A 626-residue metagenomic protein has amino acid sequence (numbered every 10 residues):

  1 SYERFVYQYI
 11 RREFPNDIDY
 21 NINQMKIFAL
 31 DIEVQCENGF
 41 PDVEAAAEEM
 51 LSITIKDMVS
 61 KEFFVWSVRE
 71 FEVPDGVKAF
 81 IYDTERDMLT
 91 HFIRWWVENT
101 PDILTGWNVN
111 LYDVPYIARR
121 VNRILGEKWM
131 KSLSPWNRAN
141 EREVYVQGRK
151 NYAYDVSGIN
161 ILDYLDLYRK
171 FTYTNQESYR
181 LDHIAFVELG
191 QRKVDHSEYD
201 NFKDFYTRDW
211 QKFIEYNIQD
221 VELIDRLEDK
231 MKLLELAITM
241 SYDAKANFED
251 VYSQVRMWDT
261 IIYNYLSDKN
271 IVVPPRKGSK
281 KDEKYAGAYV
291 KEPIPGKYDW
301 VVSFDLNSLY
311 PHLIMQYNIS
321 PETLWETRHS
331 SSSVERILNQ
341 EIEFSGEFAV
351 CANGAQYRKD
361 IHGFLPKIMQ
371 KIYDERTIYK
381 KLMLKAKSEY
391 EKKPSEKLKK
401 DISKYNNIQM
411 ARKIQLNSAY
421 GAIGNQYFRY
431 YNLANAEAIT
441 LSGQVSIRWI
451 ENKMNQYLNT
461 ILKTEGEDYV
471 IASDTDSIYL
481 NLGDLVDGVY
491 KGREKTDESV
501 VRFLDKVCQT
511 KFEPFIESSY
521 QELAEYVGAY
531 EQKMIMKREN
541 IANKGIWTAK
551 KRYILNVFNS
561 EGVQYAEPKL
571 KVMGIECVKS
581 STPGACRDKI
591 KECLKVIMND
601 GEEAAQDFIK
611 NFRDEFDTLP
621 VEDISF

Functional and structural regions predicted by a protein language model:
S1-I103, Q219, L223-Y242, E249-V290 (+4 more regions): DnaQ-like (DEDDh/DEDDy) 3′-5′ exonuclease domain used for proofreading and 3′-end trimming on nucleic acids
E44-A47, P115-K128, S241-Y242, Q316-T323 (+2 more regions): Short secondary-structure boundary/capping segments
F63-W66, P74-A79, V114, R123 (+1 more regions): Active-site-proximal helix-loop-helix substrate-binding element of RNase H-like nuclease domains
P101-V109, M240, I471, I535-K537: Short glycine-rich phosphate-binding loop at a beta-alpha junction
D200-P321, T327, E396-Q456, A472 (+4 more regions): Common nucleic-acid-contacting/processivity interface regions adjacent to the catalytic cores of nucleic-acid enzymes
M369-Y390, R412: Non-transmembrane amphipathic alpha-helical segments
Y469-D474, G528-A529: Short beta-strand
Y479-F626: C-terminal polymerase-core module
